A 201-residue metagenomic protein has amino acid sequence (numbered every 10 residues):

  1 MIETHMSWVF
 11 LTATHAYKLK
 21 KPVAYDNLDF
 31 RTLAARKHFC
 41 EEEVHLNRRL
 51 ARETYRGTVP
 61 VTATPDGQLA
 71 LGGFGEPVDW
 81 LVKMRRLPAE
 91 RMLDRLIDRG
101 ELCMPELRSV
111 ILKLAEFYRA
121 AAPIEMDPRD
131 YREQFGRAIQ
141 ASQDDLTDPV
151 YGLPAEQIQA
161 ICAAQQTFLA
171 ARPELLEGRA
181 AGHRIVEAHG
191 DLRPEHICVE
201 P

Functional and structural regions predicted by a protein language model:
M1-H189, P194-P201: Conserved ATP-binding subdomain of kinase catalytic cores across diverse folds
